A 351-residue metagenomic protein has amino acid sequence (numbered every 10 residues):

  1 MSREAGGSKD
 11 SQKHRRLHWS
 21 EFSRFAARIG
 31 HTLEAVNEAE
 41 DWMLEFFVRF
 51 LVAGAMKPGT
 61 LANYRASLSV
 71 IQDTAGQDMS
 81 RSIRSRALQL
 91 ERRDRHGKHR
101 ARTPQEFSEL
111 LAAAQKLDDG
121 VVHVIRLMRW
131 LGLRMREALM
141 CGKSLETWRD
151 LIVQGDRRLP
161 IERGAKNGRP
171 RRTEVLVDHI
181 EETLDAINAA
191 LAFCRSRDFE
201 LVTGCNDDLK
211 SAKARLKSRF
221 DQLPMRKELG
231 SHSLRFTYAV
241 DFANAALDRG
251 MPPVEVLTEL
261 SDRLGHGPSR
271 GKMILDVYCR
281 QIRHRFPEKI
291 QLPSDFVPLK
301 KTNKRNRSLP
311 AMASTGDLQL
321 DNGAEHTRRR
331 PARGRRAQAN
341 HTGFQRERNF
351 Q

Functional and structural regions predicted by a protein language model:
E4-M79: Non-catalytic DNA-binding core/recognition domains of DNA-processing enzymes
I29, A214-D262, H266-G271, R280 (+1 more regions): Short, basic (Lys/Arg/His-rich) helix/loop patches that form interaction surfaces in the mid-to-C-terminal regions
D78-E109, A165-G168: Flexible interdomain linker/hinge and immediately adjacent N-terminus of the catalytic tyrosine-recombinase domain
Q105-M135: Basic, Lys/Arg- and aromatic-enriched nucleic-acid-binding interface segment
I125, R136-C141, L260: Alpha-helix N-cap/helix-start motif at helix boundaries, enriched for small hydrophobics
M140-T183, A324: Conserved tyrosine-mediated DNA breakage-rejoining catalytic core shared by Y-recombinases
D178-L229, S233-V240, R307-A313, L320-D321 (+1 more regions): Active-site/catalytic core of tyrosine-dependent DNA strand-transfer enzymes
P253, D262, G267-P331, A337 (+2 more regions): DNA/chromatin major-groove-contacting recognition/catalytic segments
